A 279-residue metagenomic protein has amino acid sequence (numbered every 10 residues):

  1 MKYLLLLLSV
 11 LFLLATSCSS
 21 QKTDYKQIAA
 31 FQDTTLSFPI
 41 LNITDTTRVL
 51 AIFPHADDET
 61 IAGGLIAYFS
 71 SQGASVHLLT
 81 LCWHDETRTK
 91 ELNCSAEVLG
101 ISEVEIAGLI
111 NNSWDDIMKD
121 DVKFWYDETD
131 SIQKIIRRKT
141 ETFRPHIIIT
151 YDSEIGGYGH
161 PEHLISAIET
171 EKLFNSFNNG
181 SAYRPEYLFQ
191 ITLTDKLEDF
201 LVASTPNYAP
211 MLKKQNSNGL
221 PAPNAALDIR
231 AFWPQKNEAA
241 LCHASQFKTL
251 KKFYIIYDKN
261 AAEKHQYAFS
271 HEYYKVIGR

Functional and structural regions predicted by a protein language model:
M1-L4: Positively charged n-region of N-terminal signal peptides that target proteins for export
L6, E59-I61, S166: General alpha-helical segment detector with a strong preference for membrane-spanning helices and helix-boundary regions
L6-F12: Hydrophobic helical h-region of N-terminal Sec-dependent signal peptides in bacterial secretory/periplasmic proteins
L8, W83, G108, D152 (+1 more regions): Residues that line or immediately flank small-molecule/substrate-binding pockets and catalytic motifs
L14-S17: C-terminal motif of bacterial Sec signal peptides marking the signal peptidase cleavage site
S20-F143, K172-Y183: Active-site rim/loop-helix segments in enzyme catalytic domains that contact anionic ligands
S20-V49, D130-R279: Metal-dependent de-N-acetylase/amidase catalytic core
